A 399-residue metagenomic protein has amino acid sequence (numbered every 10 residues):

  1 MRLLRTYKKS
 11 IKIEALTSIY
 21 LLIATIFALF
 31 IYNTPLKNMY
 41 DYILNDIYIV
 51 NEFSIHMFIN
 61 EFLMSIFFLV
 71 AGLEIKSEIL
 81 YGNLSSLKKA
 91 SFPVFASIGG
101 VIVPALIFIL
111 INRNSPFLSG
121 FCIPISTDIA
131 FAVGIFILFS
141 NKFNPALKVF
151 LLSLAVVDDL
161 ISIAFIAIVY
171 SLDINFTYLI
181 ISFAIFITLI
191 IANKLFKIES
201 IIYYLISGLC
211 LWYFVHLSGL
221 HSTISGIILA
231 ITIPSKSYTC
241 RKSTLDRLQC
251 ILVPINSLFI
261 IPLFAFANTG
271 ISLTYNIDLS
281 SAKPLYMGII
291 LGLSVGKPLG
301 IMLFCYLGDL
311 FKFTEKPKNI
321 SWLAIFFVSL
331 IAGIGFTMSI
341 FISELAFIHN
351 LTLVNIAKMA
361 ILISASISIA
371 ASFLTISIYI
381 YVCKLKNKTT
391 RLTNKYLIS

Functional and structural regions predicted by a protein language model:
R2-I13, D46-I49, S200-C210, S225-W322 (+1 more regions): Predominantly late transmembrane helices and immediately cytosolic-facing juxtamembrane segments
R2-K8, A71-S85, V133-N144, I187-E199 (+3 more regions): C-terminal ends of transmembrane helices
A24-Y40, N268: Alpha-helical transmembrane segments of multi-pass membrane proteins
M57-F68, P116-A130, S171-A184, H221-I228 (+1 more regions): Structural signature of hydrophobic alpha-helical transmembrane segments
Y81-L106, N175-T188, T274-P298, W322 (+1 more regions): Entry/N-cap segments of selected transmembrane alpha helices and their immediately preceding amphipathic helices
P93-V133, G288-A346, I363-C383: Transmembrane alpha-helices that form the ion-translocation and gating core of multi-pass ion transport proteins
L106, F165-V169, H216-T223, I261-T274 (+1 more regions): Hydrophobic alpha-helical transmembrane segments in multi-pass integral membrane proteins
F136, S140-P234: Functional cores that coordinate and move charged inorganic groups
